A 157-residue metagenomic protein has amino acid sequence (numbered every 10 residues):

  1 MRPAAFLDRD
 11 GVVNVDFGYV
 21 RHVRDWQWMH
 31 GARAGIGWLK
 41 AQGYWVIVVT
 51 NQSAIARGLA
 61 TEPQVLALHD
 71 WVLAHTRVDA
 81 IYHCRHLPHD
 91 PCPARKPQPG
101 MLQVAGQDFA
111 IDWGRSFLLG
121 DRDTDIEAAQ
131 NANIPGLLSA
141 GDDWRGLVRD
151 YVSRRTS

Functional and structural regions predicted by a protein language model:
M1-I47: Active-site neighborhood of HAD-like aspartate-dependent phosphohydrolases
P3, P63-A80, H89-L118, R122-S157: Asp-based, Mg2+/Mn2+-dependent phosphohydrolase catalytic module
D10, S53, Q98: Anionic group-transfer/hydrolysis microenvironments
V12, L59, D121: Gly/Ser/Thr-rich helix-start
V12-D16, V48-N51, A80-Y82, Q103-G106: A short alpha-helix capping/helix-coil boundary motif
N14-D16, R57, E127: Conserved protein kinase catalytic core
H22-M29, G58-E62, R95: Flexible, glycine- and charge-enriched loops at secondary-structure boundaries
A32, I36-H69, V78-L87, A129: Substrate-recognition element of Asp-dependent hydrolases with the DxDx(T/V) motif
